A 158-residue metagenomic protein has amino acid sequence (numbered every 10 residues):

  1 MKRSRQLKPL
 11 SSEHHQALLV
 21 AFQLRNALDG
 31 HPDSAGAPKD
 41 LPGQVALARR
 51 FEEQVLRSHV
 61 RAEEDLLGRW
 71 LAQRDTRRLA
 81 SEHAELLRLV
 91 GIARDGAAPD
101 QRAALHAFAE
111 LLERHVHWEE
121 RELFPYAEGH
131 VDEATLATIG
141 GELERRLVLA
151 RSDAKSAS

Functional and structural regions predicted by a protein language model:
M1-S158: Small-residue-biased structural context
